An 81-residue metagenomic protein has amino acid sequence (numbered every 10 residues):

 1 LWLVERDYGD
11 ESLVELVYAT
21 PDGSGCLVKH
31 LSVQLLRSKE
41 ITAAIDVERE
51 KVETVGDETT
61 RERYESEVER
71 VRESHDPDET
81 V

Functional and structural regions predicted by a protein language model:
L1-V81: Acidic, polar-rich N-terminal leader regions of halophilic archaeal proteins
